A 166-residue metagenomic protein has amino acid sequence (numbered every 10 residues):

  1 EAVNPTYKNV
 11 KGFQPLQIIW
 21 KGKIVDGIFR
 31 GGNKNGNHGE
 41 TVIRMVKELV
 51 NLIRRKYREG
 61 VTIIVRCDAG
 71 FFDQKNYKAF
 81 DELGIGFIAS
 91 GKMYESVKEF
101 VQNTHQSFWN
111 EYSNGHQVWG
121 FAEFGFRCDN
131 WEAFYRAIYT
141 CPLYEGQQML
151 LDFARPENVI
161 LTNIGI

Functional and structural regions predicted by a protein language model:
E1, G22, I63-F72, F87 (+1 more regions): Short, conserved catalytic/metal-binding motifs centered on acidic residues
E1-Q17: Active-site-proximal, Lys/Arg-enriched surface segment that forms a nucleic-acid-binding/basic interface patch
W20-F29: Residues forming anionic-ligand binding surfaces in small-molecule and nucleic-acid pockets of primarily soluble enzymes
F29-L52: Active-site beta-loop-alpha junctions of metal-dependent nucleic acid enzymes, especially the RNase H-like/DDE
G32, D68-F72, K92-Y94: Active-site beta-loop-alpha junctions enriched in small/polar residues
R58, Y77-G86: Short, surface-exposed basic-aromatic patches at helix termini and helix-loop junctions that form
D73-A79, K98-Q102: A short acidic (Asp/Glu
G86-I166: An anionic, glycine-rich sequence signature occurring as long contiguous blocks
